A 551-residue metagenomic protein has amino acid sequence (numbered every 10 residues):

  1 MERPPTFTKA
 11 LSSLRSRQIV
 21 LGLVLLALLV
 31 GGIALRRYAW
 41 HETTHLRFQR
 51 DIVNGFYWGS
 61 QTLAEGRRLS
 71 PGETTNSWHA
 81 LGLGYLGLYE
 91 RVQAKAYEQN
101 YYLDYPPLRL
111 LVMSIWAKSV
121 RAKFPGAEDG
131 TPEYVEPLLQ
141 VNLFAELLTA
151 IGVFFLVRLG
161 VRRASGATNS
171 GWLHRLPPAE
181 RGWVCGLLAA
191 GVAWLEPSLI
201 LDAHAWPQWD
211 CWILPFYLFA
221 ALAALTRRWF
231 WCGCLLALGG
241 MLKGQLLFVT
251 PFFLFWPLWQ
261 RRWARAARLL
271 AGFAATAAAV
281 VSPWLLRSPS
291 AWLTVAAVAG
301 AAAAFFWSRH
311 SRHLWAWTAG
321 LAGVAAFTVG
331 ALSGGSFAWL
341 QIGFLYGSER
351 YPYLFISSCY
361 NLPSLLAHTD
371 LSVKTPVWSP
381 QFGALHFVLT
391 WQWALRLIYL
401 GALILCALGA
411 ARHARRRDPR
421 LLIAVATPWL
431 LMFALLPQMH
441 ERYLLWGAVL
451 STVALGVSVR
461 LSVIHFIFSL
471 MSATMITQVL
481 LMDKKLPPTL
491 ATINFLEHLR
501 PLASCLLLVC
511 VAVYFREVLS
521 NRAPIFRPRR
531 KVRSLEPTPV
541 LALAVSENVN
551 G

Functional and structural regions predicted by a protein language model:
M1-L46, R50, R158, A167-T168 (+4 more regions): Start-transfer (signal-anchor) and selected internal transmembrane alpha helices of multi-pass inner/ER membrane
S13-Y97, G191-P197, A275-R287, G320-F337: Transmembrane signal-anchor helices characteristic of membrane glycosylation enzymes that use polyprenol
R17-V20, A27-R36, V141-N142, E146-A150 (+5 more regions): Aromatic/glycine/proline-enriched transmembrane-helix motif characteristic of membrane-embedded glycan-assembly enzymes
P132, E136-R175, F219, L403-A410: Transmembrane-helix motifs of polytopic, lipid-linked glycan transferases
P132, F154-P197, R227-W231, R415-I423: Transmembrane-helix signature of polytopic, membrane-embedded enzymes that assemble or transfer cell-envelope glycans
W212-W231, L450-S451: Specific aromatic-rich, kink-prone transmembrane helix
V249-G320, W446: Perimembrane helix-loop-helix junctions
V463-L535: Aromatic-enriched
